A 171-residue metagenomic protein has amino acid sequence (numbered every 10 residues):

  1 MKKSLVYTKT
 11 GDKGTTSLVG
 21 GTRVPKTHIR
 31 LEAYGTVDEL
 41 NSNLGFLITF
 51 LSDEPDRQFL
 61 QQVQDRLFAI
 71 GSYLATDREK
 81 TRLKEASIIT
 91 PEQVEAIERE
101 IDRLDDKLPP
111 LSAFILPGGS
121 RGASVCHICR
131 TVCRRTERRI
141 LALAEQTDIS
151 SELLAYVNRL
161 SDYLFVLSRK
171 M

Functional and structural regions predicted by a protein language model:
M1-M171: Phosphate/pyrophosphate-binding loop motifs in nucleotide- or prenyl diphosphate-using proteins
